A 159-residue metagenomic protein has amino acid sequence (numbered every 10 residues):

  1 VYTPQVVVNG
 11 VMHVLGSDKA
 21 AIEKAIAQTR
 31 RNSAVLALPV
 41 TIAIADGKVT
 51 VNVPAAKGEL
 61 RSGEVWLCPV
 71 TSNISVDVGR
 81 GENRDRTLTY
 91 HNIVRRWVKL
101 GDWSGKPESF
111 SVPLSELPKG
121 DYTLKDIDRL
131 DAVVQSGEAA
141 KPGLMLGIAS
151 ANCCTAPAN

Functional and structural regions predicted by a protein language model:
V1-T3, V11-N159: Short, conserved sequence motifs used for protein processing/export or organelle targeting and for catalysis
V6: Ligand-binding face of N-terminal immunoglobulin V-set domains in extracellular IgSF glycoproteins
